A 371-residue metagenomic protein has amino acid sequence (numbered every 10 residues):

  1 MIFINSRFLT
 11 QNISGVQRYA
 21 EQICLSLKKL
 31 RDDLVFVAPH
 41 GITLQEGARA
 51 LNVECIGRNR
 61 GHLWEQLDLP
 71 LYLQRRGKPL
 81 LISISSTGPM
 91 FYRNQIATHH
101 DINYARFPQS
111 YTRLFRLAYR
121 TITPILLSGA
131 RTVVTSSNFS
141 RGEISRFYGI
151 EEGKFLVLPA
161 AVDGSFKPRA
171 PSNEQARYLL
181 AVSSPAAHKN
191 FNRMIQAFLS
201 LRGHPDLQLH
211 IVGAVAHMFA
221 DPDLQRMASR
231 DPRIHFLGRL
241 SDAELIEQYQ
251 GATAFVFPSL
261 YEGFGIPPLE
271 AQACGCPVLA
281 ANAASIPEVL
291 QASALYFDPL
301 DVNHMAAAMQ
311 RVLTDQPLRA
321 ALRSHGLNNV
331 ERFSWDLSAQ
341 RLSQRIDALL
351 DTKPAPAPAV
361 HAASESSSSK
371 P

Functional and structural regions predicted by a protein language model:
M1-P371: Carbohydrate transferase catalytic cores enriched for Leloir-type hexosyltransferases
